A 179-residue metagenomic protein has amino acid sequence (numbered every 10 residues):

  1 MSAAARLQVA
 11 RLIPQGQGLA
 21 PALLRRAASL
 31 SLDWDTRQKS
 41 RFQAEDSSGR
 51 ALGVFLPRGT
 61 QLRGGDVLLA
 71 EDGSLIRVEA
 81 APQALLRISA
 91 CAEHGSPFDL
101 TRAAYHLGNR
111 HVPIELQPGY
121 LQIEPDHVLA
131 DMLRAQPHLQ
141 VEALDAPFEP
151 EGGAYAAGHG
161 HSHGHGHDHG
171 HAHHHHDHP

Functional and structural regions predicted by a protein language model:
M1-T36: Extended boundary segments
A44, V78, V112-E115: Short, exposed beta-strand/loop patches in secreted or surface proteins that constitute
E45-P57: Short, structured beta-strand/loop micro-motifs enriched in basic residues and often containing a Trp
L56, Q61-L62, L68-A70: Short, well-ordered loop/turn sites that connect or cap secondary structure elements
L56-R58, A90-E93: A structural micro-motif recognizing beta-strand termini and the immediately following turn/loop segments
R77-C91: Short glycine-/aliphatic-rich beta-strand segments at the starts of folded cytosolic domains
L100-P150: Helix-rich interaction surfaces within compact, conserved domain-sized segments that mediate assembly or partner
G152-P179: Histidine-centered metal-binding segments
